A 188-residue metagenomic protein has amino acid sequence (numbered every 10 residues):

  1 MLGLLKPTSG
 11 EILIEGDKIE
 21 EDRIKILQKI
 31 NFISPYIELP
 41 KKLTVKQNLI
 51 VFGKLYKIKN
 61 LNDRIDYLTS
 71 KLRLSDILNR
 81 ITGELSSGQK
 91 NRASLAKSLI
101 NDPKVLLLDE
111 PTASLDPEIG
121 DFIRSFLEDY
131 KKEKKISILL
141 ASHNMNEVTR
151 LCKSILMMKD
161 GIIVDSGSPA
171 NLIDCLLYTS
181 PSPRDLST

Functional and structural regions predicted by a protein language model:
G10-E21, I26: Conserved ABC transporter NBD signature motif
I50, K54-I77: Conserved ABC ATPase "signature" region
I81-L85: Conserved ABC ATPase signature
L106-D109: Catalytic Walker B motif of ABC-type/P-loop ATPase nucleotide-binding domains
S166-G167: ABC ATPase "signature
Y178-T188: Single conserved hydrophobic/aromatic residue that forms the stacking wall/gate of nucleotide- or nucleobase-binding
